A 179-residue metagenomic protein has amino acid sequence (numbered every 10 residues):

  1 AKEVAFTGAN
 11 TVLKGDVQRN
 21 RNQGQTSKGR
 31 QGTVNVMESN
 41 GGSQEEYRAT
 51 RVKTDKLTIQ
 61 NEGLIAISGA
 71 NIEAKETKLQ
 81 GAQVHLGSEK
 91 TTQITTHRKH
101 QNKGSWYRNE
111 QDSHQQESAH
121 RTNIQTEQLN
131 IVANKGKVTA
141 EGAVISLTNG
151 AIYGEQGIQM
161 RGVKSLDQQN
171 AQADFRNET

Functional and structural regions predicted by a protein language model:
A1-T179: Binding/recognition "hotspot" determinant
